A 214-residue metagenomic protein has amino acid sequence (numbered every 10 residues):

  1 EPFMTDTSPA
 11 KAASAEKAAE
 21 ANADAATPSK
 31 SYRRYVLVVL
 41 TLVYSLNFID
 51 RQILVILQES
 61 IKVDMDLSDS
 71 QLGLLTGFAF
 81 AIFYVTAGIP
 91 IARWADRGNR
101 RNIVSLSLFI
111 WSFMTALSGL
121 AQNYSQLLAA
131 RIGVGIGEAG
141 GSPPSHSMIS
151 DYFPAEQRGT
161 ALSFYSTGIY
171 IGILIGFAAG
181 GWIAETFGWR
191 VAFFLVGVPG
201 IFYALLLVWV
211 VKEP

Functional and structural regions predicted by a protein language model:
T5-I49: Cytosolic juxtamembrane N-terminal segment immediately preceding the first transmembrane helix of multi-pass
Q52, F80-I89, A139, I173-L174: Residue-level signature of mid-helix packing/kink "hotspots" within the transmembrane helices of 12-pass Major
V55-T86: Extracellular/periplasmic helix-loop-helix junction of adjacent transmembrane segments in MFS-like secondary
S60, I89-R93, W182: Membrane-interface helix termini in secondary transporters
D66, N99, L120-Q126, G137 (+2 more regions): Helix-breaking motifs and short loop linkers at transmembrane-helix boundaries and internal kinks in secondary membrane
T86-S125: Conserved MFS/SLC helix-loop-helix module at the cytosolic interface between two early adjacent transmembrane helices
A130-Y170: Cytoplasmic helix-loop-helix junction between adjacent transmembrane helices in 12-TM secondary transporters
Y165, I169-E213: Helix-loop-helix hairpin linking two adjacent transmembrane segments in secondary transporters
